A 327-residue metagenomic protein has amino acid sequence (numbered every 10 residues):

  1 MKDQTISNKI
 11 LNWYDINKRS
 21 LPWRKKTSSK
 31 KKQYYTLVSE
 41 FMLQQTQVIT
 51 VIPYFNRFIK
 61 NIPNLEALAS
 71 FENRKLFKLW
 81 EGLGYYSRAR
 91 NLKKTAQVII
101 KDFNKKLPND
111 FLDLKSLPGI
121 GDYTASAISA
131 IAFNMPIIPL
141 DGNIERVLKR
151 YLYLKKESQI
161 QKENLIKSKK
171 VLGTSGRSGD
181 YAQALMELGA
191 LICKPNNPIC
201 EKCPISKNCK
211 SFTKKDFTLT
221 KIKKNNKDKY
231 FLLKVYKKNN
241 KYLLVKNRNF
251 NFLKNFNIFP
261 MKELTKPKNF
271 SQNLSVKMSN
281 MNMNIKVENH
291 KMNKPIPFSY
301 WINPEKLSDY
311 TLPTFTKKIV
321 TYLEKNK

Functional and structural regions predicted by a protein language model:
M1-S20, K25, E187-K327: Intrinsically disordered, low-complexity, charged terminal extensions of DNA damage-control enzymes
Q4, W13-I199, I205-N208, K214: Catalytic cores of DNA base-excision repair glycosylases
